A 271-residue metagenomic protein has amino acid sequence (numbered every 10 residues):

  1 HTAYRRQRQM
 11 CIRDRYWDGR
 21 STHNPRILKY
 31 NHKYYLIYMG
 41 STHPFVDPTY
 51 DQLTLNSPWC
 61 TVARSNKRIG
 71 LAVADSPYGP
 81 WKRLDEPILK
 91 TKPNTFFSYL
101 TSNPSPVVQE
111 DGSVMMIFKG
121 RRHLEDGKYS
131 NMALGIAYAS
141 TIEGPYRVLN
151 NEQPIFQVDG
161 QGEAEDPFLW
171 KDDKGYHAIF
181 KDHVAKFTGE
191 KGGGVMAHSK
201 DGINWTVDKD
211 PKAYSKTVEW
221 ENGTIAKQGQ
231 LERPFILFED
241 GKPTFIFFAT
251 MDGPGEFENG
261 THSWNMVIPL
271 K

Functional and structural regions predicted by a protein language model:
H1-R8, I12: Single conserved hydrophobic/aromatic residue that forms the stacking wall/gate of nucleotide- or nucleobase-binding
R5-R6, S76-L84, T141-N150, I203-V207: Beta-strand initiation motifs
M10-C11, F187, T217, E221: Active-site loops and adjacent core secondary-structure elements that bind or stabilize anionic groups
R13, L89-N94, P154-G162, A213-S215: Short coil/turn segments at the loop-to-beta-strand junctions that recur within blades of beta-propeller repeat folds
W17, H23-V62, R83-K90, F97-S98 (+9 more regions): Hydrophobic core segments of beta-strands in well-ordered, beta-rich domains
N56-P77, M132-I142, G193-G202, T261-K271: Beta-propeller blade signature
K191-K200, N204-D210, Y214-E219: Extended hydrophobic/aromatic segments used for targeting, binding, or gating
K209-F235: Conserved blade-ending motifs and adjacent loop-strand segments that build the rim/top face of beta-propeller domains
